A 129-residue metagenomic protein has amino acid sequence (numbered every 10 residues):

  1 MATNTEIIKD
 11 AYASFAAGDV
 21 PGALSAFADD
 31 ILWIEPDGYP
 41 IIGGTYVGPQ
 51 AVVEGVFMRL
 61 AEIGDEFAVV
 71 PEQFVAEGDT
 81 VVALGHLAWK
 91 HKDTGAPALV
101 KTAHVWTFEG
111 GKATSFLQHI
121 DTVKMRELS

Functional and structural regions predicted by a protein language model:
M1-S25, E127-S129: Short, low-complexity N-terminal intrinsically disordered segments enriched in polar/charged residues
A2, Y46-Q50, V100: Short, conserved loop/turn and helix-capping segments at secondary-structure boundaries that abut family-defining
T3, F57-S129: A beta-strand edge to alpha-helix "cap/lid" segment located at domain peripheries
I8-A11, A23-L24, I31, G48 (+4 more regions): Hydrophobic pocket/interface hotspot
I8-A17, P40-G44, L60-I63, L84-H86: Short, mixed-charge, low-aromatic patches
A28-G78: A solvent-exposed, acidic/Ser-Thr-rich amphipathic alpha-helical stretch
